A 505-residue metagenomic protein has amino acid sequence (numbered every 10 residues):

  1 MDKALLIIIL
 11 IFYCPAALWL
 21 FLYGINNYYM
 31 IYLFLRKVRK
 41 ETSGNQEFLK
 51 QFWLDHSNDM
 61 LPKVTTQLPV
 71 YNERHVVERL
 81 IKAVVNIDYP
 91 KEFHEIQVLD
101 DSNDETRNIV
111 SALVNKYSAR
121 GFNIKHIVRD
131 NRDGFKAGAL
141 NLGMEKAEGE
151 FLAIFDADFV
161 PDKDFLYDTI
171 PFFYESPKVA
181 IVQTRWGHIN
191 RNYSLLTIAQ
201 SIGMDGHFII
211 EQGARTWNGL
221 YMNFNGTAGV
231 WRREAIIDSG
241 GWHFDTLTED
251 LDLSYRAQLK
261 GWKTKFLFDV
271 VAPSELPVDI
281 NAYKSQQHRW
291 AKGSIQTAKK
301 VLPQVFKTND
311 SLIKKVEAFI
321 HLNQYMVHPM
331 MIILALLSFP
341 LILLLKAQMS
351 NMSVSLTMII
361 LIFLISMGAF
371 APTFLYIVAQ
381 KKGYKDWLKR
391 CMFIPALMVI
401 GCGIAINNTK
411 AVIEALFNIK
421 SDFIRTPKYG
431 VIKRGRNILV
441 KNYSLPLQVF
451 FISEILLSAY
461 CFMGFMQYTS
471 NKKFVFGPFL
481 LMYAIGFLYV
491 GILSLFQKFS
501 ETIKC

Functional and structural regions predicted by a protein language model:
L18, F34-R36, H56, Q324-D422 (+2 more regions): Membrane-embedded multi-pass helical conduit in multi-pass membrane proteins, especially envelope-biosynthetic
Y29-F93: N-terminal signal-anchor transmembrane helix
R39-Q46, F393, K420-I438: Juxtamembrane inter-helical linkers in multi-pass membrane proteins
L61-P62, H75-V76, T308-M330, G430-F462: Loop-to-transmembrane boundary segments
K82-V128, R132: Acidic donor-binding segment of Leloir-type glycosyltransferases
S102, D156-V160, D245: The conserved acidic donor/metal-binding loop of glycosyltransferases
V114-F151, K163-L247, L259, I280-N323: Long helical/loop segments within the catalytic core of UDP-sugar-dependent glycosyltransferases, especially the large
D245, S254-P273: Catalytic donor-sugar/metal-binding loop of nucleotide-sugar-dependent glycosyltransferases
